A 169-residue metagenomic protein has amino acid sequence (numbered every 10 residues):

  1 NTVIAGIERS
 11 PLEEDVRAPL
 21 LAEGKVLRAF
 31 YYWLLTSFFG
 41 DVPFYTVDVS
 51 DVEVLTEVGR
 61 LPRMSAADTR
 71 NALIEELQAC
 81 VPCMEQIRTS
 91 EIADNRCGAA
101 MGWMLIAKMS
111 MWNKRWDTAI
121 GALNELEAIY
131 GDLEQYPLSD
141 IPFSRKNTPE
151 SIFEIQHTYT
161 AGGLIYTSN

Functional and structural regions predicted by a protein language model:
N1-F39, R63-N71, L77-E91: Conserved, well-structured interaction surfaces
Y31, T36, D51, T89 (+2 more regions): Generic "edge-of-domain/loop-turn" microfeature
W33-L35, G40, T46-D48, I155-H157: Glycine-rich, histidine-containing beta strand-loop boundary motifs that form or position
V42, L77-M84, R96-N169: An aromatic- and glycine-enriched ligand-binding surface/loop that stacks and positions planar moieties
V42-A67: Short coil/linker segments at helix-helix boundaries
F44-D48, T89-S90, E134-P137: Short, hydrophobic secondary-structure boundary micro-motifs
T56, A93-D94: Short, contiguous strand/loop micro-motifs
